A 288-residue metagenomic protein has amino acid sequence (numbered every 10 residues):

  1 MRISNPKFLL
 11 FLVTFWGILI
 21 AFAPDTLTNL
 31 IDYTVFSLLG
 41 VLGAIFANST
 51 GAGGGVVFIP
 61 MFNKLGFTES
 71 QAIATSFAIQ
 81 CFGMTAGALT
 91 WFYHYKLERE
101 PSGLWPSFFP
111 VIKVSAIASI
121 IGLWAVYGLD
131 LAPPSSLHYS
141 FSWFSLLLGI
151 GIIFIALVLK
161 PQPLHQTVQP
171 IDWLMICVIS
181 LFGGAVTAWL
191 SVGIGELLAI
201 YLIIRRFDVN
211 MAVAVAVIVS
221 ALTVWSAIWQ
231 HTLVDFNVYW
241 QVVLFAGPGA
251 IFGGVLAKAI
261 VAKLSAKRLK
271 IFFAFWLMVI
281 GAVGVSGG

Functional and structural regions predicted by a protein language model:
M1-G40, N63-L65, E69-Q71, A88-G184 (+1 more regions): Juxtamembrane transmembrane-helix boundary motif
G40-G51, S180-S191: Transmembrane alpha-helix interface/packing and boundary motifs in multi-pass membrane proteins, characterized by
I45-G55, R205-A214, A262-K267: Membrane-helix interface "capping/anchor" motifs
T50-F58, L190-A199: Transmembrane helix boundary and interhelical junction motifs in multipass membrane proteins
F58-Q71, L197-M211: Interfacial segments of multi-pass membrane proteins
T68-A78, P101-S107, R206-I218: Membrane-interface alpha-helices at helix entry/exit sites of multi-pass transporters
F77-G87, K113-I121, A125, I218-S226: Membrane-embedded alpha-helical segments of transport systems, primarily multispan ion/solute transporters
I79-C81, V217-T232, Q241-A250: A small-residue-rich subset of transmembrane alpha-helices
